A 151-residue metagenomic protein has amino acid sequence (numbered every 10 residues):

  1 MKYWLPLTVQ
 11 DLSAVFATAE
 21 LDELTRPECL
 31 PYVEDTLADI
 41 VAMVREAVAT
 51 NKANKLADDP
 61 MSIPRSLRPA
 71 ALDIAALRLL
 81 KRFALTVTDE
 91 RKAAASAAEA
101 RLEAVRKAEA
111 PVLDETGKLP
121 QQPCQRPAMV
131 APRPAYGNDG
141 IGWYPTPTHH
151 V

Functional and structural regions predicted by a protein language model:
M1-R65, R126-V151: Conserved short "hinge" loops at termini or chain/domain junctions
K2, L77-V151: Short loop/turn elements at secondary-structure junctions
F16, V44-A47, I74, R78-F83: Generic structural signal for hydrophobic core residues of well-folded globular domains
I63, L67, R91-A94: Short, conserved alpha-helical segments within structured domains
R65-A76: Core structural elements
